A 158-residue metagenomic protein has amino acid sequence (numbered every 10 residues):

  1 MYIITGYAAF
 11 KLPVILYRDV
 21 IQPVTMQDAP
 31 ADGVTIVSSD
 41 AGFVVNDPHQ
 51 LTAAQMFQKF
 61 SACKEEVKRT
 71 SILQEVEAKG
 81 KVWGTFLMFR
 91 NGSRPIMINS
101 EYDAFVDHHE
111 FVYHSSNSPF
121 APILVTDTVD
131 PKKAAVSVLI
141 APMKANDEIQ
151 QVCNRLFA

Functional and structural regions predicted by a protein language model:
M1-Q22: Loop-centered beta-sheet repeat module
T5-A8, M26-A158: C-terminal functional regions that serve as terminal interaction/effector modules
